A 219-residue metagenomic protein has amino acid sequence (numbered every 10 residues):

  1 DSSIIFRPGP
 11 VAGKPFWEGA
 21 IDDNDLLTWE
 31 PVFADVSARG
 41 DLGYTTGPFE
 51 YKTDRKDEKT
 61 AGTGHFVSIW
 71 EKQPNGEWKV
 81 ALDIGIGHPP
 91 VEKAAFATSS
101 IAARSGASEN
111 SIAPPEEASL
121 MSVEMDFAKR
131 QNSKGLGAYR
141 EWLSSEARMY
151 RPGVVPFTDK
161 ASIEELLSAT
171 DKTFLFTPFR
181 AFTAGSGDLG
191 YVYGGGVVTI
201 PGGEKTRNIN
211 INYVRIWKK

Functional and structural regions predicted by a protein language model:
D1-D41, T60, L136-D188, G195 (+1 more regions): A solvent-exposed, acidic/Ser-Thr-rich amphipathic alpha-helical stretch
R7, D54-R55, Q73, R151 (+1 more regions): Acidic surface patches and DE-rich sequence motifs
W29, L42-T46, V67-W70, W78-K79 (+4 more regions): Short, structured motif recognition centered on aromatic/hydrophobic residues
S37, K52, S68-I69: Sensory/regulatory domains in signal-transduction proteins
T46-T53, Y193-T199: Generic short beta-strand segments
T53-R55, H88-V91, T199-G202: A short local loop/turn or secondary-structure capping micro-motif enriched for an aromatic residue
E58, E77-A81, H88-G137, E141-S145: Short, low-complexity N-terminal intrinsically disordered segments enriched in polar/charged residues
A61-S100, N210-K219: Short beta-strand edge/turn micro-motifs at domain boundaries
